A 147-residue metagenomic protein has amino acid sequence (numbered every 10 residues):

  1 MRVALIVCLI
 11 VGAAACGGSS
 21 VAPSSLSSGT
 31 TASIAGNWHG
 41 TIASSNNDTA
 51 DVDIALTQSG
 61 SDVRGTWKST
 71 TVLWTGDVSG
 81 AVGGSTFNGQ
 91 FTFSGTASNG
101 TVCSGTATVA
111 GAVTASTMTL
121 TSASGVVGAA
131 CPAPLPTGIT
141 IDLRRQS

Functional and structural regions predicted by a protein language model:
M1-L5: Bacterial N-terminal signal peptides that target proteins for export
G12-A15: C-terminal motif of bacterial Sec signal peptides marking the signal peptidase cleavage site
G17-S20: Bacterial signal peptide processing site
A22-H39, A55-D62, S79-G83, Q146: N-terminal helix-cap/turn-to-beta initiation motif at the start of protein domains
T30-A50, V63, W67, F91 (+2 more regions): Tryptophan-anchored aromatic micro-motifs
D48-N88: N-terminal glycine/threonine-rich, aromatic-flanked beta-hairpin/loop signature
V52-T57, G76-V82, G105-A115, I141-L143: Hydrophobic/aromatic beta-strand elements that line small-molecule binding cavities or substrate pockets in beta-rich
T86-T117: Acidic, glycine-rich flexible loop segments
